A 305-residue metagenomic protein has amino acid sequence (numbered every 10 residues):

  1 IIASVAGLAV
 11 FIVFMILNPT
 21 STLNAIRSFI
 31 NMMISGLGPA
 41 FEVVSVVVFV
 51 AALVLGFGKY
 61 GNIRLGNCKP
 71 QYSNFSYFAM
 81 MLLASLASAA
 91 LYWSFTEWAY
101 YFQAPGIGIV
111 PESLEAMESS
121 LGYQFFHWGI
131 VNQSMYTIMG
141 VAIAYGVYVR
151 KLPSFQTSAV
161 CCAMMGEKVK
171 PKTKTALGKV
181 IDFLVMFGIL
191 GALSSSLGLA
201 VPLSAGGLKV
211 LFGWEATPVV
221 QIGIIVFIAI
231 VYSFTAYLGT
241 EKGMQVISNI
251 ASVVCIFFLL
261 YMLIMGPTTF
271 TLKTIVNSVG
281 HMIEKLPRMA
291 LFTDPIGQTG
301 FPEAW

Functional and structural regions predicted by a protein language model:
I1, N31-G38, N67-A84, M117-N132 (+4 more regions): Transmembrane-helix boundary/entry motifs in multi-pass membrane transporters
I1-A116: N-terminal alpha-helical transmembrane segments of multi-pass membrane transport and channel/translocase proteins
I1-L17, S21, F49, Q133 (+3 more regions): Hydrophobic transmembrane alpha-helices of multi-pass small-molecule transporters
I2-L17, E42-V50, G140, F212-L238 (+1 more regions): Transmembrane alpha-helical segments of multi-pass small-molecule transport proteins
I16-I26, A84-Q103, N132-R150, S154-F155 (+3 more regions): Hydrophobic transmembrane alpha-helices that form the core helical bundles of multi-pass secondary transporters
P19-I34, A52-Q71, S120-H127, A142-P153 (+3 more regions): Membrane-water interface regions at transmembrane-helix termini and the short interhelical loops of multi-pass membrane
V43-V46, E118-G140, Q221-F227, T293-W305: Hydrophobic alpha-helical transmembrane segments
V169, T173, L177, V185-W305: Membrane-embedded translocation segments of transport machinery
